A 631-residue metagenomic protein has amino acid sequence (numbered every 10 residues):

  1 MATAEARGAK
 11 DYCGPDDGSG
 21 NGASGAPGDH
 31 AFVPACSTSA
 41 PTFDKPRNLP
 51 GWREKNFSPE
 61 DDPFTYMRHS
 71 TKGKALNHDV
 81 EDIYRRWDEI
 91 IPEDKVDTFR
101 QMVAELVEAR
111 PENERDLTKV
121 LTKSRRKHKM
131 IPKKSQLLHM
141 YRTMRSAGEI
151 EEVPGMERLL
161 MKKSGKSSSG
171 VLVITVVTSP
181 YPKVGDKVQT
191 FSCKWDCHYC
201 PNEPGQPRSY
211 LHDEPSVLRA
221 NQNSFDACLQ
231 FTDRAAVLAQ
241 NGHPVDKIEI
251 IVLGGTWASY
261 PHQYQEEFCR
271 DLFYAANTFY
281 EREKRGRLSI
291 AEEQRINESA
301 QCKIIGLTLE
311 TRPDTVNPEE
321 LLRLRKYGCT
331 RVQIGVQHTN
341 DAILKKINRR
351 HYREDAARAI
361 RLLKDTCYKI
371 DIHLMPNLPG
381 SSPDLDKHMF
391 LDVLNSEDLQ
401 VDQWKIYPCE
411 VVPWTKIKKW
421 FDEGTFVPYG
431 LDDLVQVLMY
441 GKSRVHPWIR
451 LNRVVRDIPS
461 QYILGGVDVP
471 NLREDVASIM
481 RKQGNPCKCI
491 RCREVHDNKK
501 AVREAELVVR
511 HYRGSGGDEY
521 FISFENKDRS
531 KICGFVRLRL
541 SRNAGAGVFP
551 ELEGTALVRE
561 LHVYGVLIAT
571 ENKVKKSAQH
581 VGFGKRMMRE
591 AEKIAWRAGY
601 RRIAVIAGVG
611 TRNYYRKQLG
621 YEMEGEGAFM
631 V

Functional and structural regions predicted by a protein language model:
A2-L229, R234-R282, P447: Flexible, acidic/Gly-rich N-terminal and inter-domain linker regions that tether and position cofactor-handling modules
S209-D233, I250-D432, Q436, S577-V581: Conserved non-cysteine loop/helix-boundary elements of the Radical SAM core domain that shape
L309, I372, L451, I603-A607: Conserved hydrophobic beta-strand within the GNAT/NAT acetyltransferase core sheet that lines the active-site cleft
I417-K418, P428-G441, V445, R456-D475: Polar, glycine-rich mid-to-C-terminal structural blocks that act as macromolecule-binding/assembly scaffolds
R450-A556, H562-Y564, I568-T570, A598: Non-catalytic substrate-recognition and accessory regions of acyl/acetyltransferase enzymes
V574-I594: Conserved acetyl-CoA-binding loop-helix of GNAT-fold acetyltransferases
K593-A607: Conserved GNAT acetyl-CoA-binding A-motif
A607-M630: Conserved active-site alpha-helix within GNAT-family acetyltransferase domains
